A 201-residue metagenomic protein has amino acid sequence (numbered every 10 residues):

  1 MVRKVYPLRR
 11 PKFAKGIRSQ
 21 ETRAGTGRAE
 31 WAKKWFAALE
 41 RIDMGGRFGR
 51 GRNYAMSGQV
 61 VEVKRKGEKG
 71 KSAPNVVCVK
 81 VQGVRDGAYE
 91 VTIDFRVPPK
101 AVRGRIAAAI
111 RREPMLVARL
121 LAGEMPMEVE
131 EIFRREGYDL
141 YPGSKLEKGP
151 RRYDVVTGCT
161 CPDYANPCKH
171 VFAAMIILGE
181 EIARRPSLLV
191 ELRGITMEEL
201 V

Functional and structural regions predicted by a protein language model:
M1-V201: Long, low-complexity, compositionally biased intrinsically disordered regions
